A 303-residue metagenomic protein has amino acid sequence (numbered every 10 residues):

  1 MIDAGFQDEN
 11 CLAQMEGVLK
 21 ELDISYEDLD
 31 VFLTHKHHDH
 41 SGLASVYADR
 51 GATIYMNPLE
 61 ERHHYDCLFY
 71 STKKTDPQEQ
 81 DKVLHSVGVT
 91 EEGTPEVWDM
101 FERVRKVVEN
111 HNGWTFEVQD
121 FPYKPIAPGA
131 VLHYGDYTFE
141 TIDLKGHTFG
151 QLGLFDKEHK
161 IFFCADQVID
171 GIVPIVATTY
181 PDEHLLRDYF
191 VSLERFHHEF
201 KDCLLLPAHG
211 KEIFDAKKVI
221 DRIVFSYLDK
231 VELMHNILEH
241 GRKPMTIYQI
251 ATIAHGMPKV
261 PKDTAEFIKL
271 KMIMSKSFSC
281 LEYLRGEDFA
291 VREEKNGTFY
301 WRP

Functional and structural regions predicted by a protein language model:
M1-I24, F69, G153-D170: Conserved beta-strand hairpin/beta-sheet module of binuclear metal-dependent hydrolase folds, prominently
I2-G5, E27-H37, Y55-P58, T141-G146 (+2 more regions): Active-site neighborhood of phospho(di)ester-bond hydrolases with catalytic His/Asp-centered motifs
F6, V176-D182, I220-I223, E266-I268: Short glycine-enriched, charge-decorated loop/helix-capping segments at active-site entrances that position
D8-N10, K36-S41, T148-Q151, I169-V173 (+1 more regions): Active-site environment of divalent metal-dependent phosphoester hydrolases
N10-L12, G17-H133: Active-site HxH/HxHxD metal-binding segment of metal-dependent hydrolases
R50-T53, F155, I161, D170-I172 (+1 more regions): Divalent-metal (often Zn2+) His-rich catalytic cores of metallo-beta-lactamase-fold enzymes
P125-K157, I161, H198: Core dinuclear metal-dependent hydrolase active-site scaffold
N236-P303: C-terminal regulatory/interaction regions
